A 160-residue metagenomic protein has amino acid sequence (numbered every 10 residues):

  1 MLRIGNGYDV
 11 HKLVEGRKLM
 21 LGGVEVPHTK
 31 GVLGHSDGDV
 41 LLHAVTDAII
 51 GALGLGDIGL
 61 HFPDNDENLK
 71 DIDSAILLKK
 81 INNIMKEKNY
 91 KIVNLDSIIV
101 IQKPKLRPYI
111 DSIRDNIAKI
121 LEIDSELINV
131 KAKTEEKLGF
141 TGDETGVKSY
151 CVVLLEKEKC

Functional and structural regions predicted by a protein language model:
L2-D111, L121: RNase III-family endoribonuclease catalytic core
G7, N129-K133, L154: Short beta-strand segments
G16, K133-E135, G146: A generic structural motif
K18, N116, I120, E144-K148: A glycine- and small-aliphatic-rich helix-loop capping segment at beta-alpha/alpha-beta transitions that lines
I84, N116, I120, L154: Mid-sequence acidic-hydrophobic segments that form the walls of catalytic/ligand-binding cavities or oligomerization
D96-Q102, Y109-T141: Short, conserved loop-to-beta-strand elements that form functional interface hotspots
T141-C160: C-terminal edge-of-domain segments
